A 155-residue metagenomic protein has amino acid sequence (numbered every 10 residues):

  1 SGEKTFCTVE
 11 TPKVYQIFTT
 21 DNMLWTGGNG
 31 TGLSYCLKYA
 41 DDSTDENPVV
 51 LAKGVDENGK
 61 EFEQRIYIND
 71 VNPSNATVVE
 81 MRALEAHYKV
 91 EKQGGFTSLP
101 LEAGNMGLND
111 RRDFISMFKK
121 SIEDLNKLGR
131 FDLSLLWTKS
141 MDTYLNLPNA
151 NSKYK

Functional and structural regions predicted by a protein language model:
S1-K155: Type III/flagellar secretion export determinants
